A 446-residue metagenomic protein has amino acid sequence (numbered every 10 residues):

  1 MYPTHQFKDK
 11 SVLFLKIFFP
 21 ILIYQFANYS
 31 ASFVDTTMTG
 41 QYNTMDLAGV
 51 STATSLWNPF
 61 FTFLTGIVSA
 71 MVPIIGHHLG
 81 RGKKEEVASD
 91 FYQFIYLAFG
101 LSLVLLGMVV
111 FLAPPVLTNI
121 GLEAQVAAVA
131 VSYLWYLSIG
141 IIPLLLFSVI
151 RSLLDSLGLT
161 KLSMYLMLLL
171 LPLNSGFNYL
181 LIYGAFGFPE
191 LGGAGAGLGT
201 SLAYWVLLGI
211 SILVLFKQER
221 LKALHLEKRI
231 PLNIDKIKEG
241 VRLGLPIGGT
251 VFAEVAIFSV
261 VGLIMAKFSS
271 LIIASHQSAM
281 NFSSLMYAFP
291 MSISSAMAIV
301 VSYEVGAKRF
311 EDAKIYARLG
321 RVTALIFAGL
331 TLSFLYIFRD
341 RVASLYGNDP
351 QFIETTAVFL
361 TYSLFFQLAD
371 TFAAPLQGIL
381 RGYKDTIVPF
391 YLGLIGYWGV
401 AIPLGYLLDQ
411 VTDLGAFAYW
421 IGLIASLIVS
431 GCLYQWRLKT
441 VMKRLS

Functional and structural regions predicted by a protein language model:
M1-I21, I75-I142, F188-L245, V301-F366 (+1 more regions): Short alpha-helical transmembrane segments in multi-pass integral membrane proteins
K16-D35, Y136, F147, A203-L207 (+4 more regions): Transmembrane helical elements of multi-pass membrane transporters/channels
I21, Q25, T36-T37, P73 (+14 more regions): Transmembrane alpha-helix boundary and packing residues in multipass membrane permease domains and related
I23, A27, A31, F60-L64 (+14 more regions): Residue-level hotspots within pore-lining transmembrane alpha-helices of multi-pass secondary transporters
F26-A48, L117-A124, L180-L191, F252-L285 (+3 more regions): Helix-terminus/linker motif at the lipid-water interface of multi-pass membrane proteins
L47-F111, L144-G158, L162, G262 (+3 more regions): Small-residue-rich hydrophobic transmembrane alpha-helices
V68, L137-D155, S163-N174, A196-I212 (+5 more regions): Short runs within selected transmembrane alpha-helices of multi-pass transporters and secretion channels
V109, N178, I182, S211-L215 (+7 more regions): Structural signal for membrane-spanning alpha-helices in multi-pass inner-membrane proteins, emphasizing helix cores
